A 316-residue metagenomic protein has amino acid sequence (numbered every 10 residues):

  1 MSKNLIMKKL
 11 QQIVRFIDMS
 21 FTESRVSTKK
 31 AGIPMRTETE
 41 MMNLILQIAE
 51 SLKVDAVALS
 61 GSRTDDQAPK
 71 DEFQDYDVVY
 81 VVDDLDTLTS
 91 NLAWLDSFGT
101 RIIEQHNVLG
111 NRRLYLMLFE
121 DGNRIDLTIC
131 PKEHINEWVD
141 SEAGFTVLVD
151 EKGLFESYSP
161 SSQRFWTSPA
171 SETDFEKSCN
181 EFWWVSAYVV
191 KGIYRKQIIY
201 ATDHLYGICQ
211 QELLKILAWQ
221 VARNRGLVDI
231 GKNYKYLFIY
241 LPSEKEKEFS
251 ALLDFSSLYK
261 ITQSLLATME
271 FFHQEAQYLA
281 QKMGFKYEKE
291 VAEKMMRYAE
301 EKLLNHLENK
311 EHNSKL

Functional and structural regions predicted by a protein language model:
S2-L5, I17, F21: Intrinsically disordered, low-complexity segments enriched in serine/proline and basic residues
K3-N4, K8-K9, K30: Polybasic, lysine-rich low-complexity intrinsically disordered segments
T28, G32-L52, S60-F73, V79-N136: Metal-dependent nucleotidyltransferase catalytic core
K70-E72, V139-S141, I230: Short aromatic-enriched loop/helix-cap "lid" or pocket-rim segments at secondary-structure transitions that line
S97-I208, E308, K315-L316: Conserved NTP/Mg2+-binding pocket subregion across the NTase superfamily
W166-L316: Conserved nucleotidyltransferase catalytic core and NTase-mimicking acidic/glycine-rich helix/loop elements in nucleic
